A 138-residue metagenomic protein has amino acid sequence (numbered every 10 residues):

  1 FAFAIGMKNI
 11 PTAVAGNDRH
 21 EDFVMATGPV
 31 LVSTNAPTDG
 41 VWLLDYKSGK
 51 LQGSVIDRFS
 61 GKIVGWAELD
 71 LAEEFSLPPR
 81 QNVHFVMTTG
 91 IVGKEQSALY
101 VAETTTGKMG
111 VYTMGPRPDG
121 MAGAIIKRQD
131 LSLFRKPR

Functional and structural regions predicted by a protein language model:
A2-A13, E21-A26, A67, F85 (+3 more regions): Long, terminal "pre-/pro-" and other extracytoplasmic accessory regions that lie outside the mature folded/catalytic
A2-N17, I56-H84: A low-complexity, Ser/Thr/Gly/Pro-enriched, surface-exposed linker/loop concept that marks segments flanking
G16-A36, D45, P78-K94, P137-R138: Structural signature of eukaryotic scaffold interfaces centered on beta-propeller domains
R19-F23, K62-A67, Q81-F85, E95-A98 (+2 more regions): Generic structural motif recognizing short loop/turn segments at the entrances and edges of beta-strands
M25, V41, L51-S54, M87 (+1 more regions): A compositionally biased, intrinsically disordered/low-complexity signal enriched for hydrophobic/aromatic residues
D39-Y46, S54, A98-T104: Short beta-strand motif characteristic of blades in beta-propeller domains
Y46-E73, T106-L133: Extended intrinsically disordered, low-complexity coil regions enriched in Ser, Thr, Gly, Ala and often Pro
A72-M114: Short, solvent-exposed interaction modules
